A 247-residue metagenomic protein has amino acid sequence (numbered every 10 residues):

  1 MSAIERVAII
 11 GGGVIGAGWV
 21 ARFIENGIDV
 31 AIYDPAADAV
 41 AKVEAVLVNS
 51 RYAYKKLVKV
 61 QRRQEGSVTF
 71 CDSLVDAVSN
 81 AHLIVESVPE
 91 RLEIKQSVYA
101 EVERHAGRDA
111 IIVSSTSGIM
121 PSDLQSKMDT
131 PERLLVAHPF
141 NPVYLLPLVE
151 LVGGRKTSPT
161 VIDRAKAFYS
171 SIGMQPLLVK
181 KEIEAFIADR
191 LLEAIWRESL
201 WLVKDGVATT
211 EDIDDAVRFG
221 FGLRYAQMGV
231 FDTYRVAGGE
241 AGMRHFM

Functional and structural regions predicted by a protein language model:
M1-S50, K56: NAD(P)+-binding Rossmann beta1-loop-alpha1 motif at the extreme N-terminus of oxidoreductases
I10, Y33, C71, S87 (+3 more regions): Structural motif
E25-I28, P142-V152, A226-G229: Acidic/polar active-site rim loop that often engages polyanionic ligands
P35-D38, K42, A53-I111, I119: Rossmann-like NAD(P)-binding element
S114-K181, A185-D189: Rossmann-fold dinucleotide-binding core
E182-M247: Helical "substrate-binding/catalytic lid" subdomain of Rossmann-like NAD(P)-dependent dehydrogenases/reductases
